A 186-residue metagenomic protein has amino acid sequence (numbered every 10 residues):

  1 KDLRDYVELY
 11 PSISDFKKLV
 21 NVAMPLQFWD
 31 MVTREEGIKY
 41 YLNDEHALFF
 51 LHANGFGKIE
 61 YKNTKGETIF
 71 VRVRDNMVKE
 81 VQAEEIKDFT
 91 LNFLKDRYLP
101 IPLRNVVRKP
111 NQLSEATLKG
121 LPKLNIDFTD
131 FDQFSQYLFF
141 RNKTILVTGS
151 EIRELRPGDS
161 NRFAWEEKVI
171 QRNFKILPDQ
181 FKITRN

Functional and structural regions predicted by a protein language model:
L3: Terminal peptide-recognition signature
P11-R185: N-terminal nucleic-acid engagement/recognition segments and initiation subdomains in replication, restriction
